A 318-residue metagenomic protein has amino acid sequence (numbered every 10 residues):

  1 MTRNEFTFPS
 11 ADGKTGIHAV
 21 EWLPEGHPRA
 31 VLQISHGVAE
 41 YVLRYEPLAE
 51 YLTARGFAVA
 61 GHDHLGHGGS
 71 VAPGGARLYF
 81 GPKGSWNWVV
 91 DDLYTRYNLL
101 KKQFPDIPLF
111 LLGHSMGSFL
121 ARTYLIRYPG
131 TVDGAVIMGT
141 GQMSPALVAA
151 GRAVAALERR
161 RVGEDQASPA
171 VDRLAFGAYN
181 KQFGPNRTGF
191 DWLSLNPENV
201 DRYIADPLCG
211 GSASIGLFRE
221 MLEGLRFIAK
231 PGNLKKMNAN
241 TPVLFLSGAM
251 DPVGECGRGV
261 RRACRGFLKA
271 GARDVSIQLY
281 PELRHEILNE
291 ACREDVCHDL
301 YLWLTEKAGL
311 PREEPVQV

Functional and structural regions predicted by a protein language model:
M1-G26: N-terminal cap/lid segment of alpha/beta-hydrolase-fold proteins
I34-E40, S115-M116, A249-M250: Active-site glycine-rich loops that stabilize anionic/oxyanionic intermediates across multiple enzyme folds
P47-G75: Conserved alpha/beta-hydrolase
G81-K102: Alpha/beta-hydrolase active-site loop
Q103-S115: Alpha/beta-hydrolase fold nucleophile elbow
A121-L208: Alpha/beta-hydrolase-fold enzymes
F245-S247: Short beta-strand/loop motif that positions the catalytic acidic residue of the alpha/beta-hydrolase fold
L268-A270, D274-V318: Catalytic active-site module of serine/aspartate enzymes centered on a nucleophile-bearing elbow/loop
